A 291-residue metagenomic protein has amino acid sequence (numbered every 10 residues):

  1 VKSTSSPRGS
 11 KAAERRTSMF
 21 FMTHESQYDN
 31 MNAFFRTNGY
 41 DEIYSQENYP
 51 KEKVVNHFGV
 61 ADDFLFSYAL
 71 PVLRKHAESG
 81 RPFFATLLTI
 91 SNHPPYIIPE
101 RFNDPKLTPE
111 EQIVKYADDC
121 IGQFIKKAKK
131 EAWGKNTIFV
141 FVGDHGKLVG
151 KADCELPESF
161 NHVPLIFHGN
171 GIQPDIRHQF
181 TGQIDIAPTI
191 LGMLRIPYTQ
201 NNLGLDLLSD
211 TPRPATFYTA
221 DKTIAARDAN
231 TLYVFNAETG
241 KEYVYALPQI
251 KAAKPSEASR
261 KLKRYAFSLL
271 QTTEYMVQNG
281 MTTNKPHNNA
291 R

Functional and structural regions predicted by a protein language model:
V1-R291: Solvent-exposed soluble domains appended to multi-pass membrane proteins
